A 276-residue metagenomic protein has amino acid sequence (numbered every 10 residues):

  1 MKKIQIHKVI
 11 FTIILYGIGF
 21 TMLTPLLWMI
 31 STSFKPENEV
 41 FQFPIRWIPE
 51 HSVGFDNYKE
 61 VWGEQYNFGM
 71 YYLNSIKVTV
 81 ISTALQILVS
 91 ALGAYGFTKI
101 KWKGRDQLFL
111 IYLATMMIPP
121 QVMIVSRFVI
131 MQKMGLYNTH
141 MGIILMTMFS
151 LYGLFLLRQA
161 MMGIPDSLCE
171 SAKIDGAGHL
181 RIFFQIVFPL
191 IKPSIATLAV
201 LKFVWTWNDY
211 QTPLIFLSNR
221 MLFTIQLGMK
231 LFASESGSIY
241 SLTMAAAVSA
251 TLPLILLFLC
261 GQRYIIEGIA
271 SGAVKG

Functional and structural regions predicted by a protein language model:
K2-G276: A structural signal for multi-pass alpha-helical bundles of membrane permease subunits that mediate small-molecule
